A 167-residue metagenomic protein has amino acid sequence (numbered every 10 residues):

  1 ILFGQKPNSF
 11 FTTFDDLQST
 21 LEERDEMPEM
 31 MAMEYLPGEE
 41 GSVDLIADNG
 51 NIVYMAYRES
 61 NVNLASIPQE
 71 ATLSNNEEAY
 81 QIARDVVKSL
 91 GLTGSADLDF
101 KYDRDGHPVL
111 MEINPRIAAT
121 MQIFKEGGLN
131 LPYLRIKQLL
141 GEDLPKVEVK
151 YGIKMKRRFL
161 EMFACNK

Functional and structural regions predicted by a protein language model:
I1-F10: Conserved anion/nucleotide-ligand pocket segment
G4, G38, N63-S66, G94 (+2 more regions): Glycine-centered flexibility motif
P7, P28, I67-Q69, V149-F159: Generic structural motif recognizing short loop/turn segments at the entrances and edges of beta-strands
F11-V86, L90, Y102-V109: Phosphate-binding site of ATP-dependent enzymes
N75-K167: ATP-dependent carboxylate activation and anion-phosphoryl transfer catalytic cores that bind Mg-ATP to form
